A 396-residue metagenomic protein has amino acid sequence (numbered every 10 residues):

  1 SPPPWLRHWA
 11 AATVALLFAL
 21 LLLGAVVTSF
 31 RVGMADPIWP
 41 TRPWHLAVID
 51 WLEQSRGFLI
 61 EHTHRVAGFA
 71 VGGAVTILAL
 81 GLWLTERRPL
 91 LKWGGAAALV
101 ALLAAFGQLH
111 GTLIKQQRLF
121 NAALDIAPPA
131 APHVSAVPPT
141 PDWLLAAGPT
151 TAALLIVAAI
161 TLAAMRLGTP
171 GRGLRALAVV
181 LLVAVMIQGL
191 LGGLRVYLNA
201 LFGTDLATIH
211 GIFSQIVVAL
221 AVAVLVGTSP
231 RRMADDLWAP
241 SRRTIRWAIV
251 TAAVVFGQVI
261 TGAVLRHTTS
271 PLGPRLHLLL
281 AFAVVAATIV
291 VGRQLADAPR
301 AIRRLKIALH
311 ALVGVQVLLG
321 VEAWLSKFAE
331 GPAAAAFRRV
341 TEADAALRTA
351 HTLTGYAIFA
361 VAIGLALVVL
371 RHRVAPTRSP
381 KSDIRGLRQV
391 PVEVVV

Functional and structural regions predicted by a protein language model:
S1-W5, R88, K92, A130-V137 (+3 more regions): Membrane-interfacial, low-structure loops and terminal tails that flank and connect transmembrane helices in multi-pass
W5-V32, I260: N-terminal signal-anchor transmembrane alpha helix
L6-A11, R88-L99, T169-L182, R243-T251 (+1 more regions): Membrane-interfacial loop-to-transmembrane alpha-helix junctions, especially the N-terminal start
L16-L22, L102-Q108, V180-I187, V217-A223 (+2 more regions): Alpha-helical transmembrane segments of multi-pass integral membrane proteins
T28-H62, L119-P141, A329, A333-V340: Extracytosolic (periplasmic/ER-lumenal) interhelical loops and adjacent juxtamembrane/interface segments of multi-pass
E61, L272-A283, R338-I363: Membrane-interface transmembrane-helix boundary segments in multi-pass integral membrane proteins
A70-L78, P149-L162, F213-R231, L280-G292 (+1 more regions): Hydrophobic cores of alpha-helical transmembrane segments in multi-pass inner/ER membrane proteins, independent
L167-L182, L190-F213, L220: Membrane-interface helix-loop-helix junctions at boundaries between adjacent transmembrane segments
